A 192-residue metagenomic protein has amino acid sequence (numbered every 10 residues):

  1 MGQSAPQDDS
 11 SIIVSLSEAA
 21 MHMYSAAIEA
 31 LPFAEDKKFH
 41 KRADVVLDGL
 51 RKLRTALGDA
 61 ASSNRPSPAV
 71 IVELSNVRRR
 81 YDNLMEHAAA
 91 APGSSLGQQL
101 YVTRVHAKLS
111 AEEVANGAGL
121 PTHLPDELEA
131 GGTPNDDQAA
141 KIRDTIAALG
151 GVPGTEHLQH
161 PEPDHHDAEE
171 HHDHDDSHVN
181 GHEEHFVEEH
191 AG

Functional and structural regions predicted by a protein language model:
M1-P92, E162-D167: N-terminal flexible/basic segments that precede or flank functional cores
D82-V105, P153: A short, Lys/Arg-rich alpha-helix, primarily the initiator
L100, A111, A139: Helix-turn-helix DNA-binding elements, focusing on the entry/boundary residues of the two helices that contact DNA
K108-D126: Short alpha-helical DNA-recognition segment
D136-E156: DNA major-groove recognition helix of helix-turn-helix/homeodomain DNA-binding modules
H160-A191: Histidine-centered metal-binding segments
